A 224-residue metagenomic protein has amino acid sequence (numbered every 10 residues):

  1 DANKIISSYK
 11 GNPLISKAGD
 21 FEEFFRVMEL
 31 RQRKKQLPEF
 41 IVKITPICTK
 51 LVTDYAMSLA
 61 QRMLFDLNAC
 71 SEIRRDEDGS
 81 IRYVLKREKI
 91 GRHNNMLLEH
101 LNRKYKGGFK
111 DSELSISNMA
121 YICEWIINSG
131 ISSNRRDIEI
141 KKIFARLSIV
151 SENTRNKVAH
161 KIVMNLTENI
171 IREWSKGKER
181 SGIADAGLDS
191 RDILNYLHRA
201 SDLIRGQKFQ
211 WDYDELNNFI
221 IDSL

Functional and structural regions predicted by a protein language model:
D1-I15: Long, charge-rich alpha-helical interaction segments
P13-I122: Amphipathic alpha-helical interface elements
S129-S223: Charge-enriched, short contiguous segments at helix-coil
